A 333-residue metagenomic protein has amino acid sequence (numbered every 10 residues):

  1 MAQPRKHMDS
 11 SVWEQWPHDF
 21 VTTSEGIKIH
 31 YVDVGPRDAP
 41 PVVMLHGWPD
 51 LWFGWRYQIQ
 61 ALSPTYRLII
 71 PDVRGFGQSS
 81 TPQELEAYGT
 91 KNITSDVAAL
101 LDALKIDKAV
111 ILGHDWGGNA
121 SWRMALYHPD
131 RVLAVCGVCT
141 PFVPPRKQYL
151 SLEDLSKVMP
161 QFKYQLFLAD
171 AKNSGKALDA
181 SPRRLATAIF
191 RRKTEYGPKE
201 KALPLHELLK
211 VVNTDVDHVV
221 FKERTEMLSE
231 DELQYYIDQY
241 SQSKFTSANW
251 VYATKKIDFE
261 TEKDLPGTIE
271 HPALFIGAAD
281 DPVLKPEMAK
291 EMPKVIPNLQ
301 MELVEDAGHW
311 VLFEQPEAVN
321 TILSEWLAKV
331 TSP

Functional and structural regions predicted by a protein language model:
P4-H18, I29, V34-P41, Q78-K108 (+3 more regions): Flexible "cap/lid" subdomain of the alpha/beta-hydrolase fold that forms the substrate-access gate
S24-G26: Glycine-centered tight beta-turn/hairpin loop motif at sheet-sheet or coil-to-beta transitions
D38, P49-Y57, L68: Serine-hydrolase catalytic-loop signature spanning alpha/beta hydrolases and amidase-signature enzymes
M44-G47, I70: Structural cue for short, hydrophobic secondary-structure segments
G47, G89, D115, E314-Q315: Active-site helix-initiating loop/hinge in glycosyltransferases
P49, V73-G77, F142, D281 (+1 more regions): Alpha/beta-hydrolase active-site loop signature
A61-P82: Conserved alpha/beta-hydrolase
L299-P333: Catalytic active-site module of serine/aspartate enzymes centered on a nucleophile-bearing elbow/loop
